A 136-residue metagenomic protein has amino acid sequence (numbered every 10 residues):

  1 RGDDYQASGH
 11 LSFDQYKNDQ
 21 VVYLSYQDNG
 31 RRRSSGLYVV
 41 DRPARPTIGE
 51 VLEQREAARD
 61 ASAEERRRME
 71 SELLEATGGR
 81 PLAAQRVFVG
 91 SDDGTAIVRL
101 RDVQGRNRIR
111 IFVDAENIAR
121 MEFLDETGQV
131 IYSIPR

Functional and structural regions predicted by a protein language model:
R1-R136: Parallel beta-helix/beta-solenoid repeats that form elongated, surface-exposed shafts/blades used for receptor binding
